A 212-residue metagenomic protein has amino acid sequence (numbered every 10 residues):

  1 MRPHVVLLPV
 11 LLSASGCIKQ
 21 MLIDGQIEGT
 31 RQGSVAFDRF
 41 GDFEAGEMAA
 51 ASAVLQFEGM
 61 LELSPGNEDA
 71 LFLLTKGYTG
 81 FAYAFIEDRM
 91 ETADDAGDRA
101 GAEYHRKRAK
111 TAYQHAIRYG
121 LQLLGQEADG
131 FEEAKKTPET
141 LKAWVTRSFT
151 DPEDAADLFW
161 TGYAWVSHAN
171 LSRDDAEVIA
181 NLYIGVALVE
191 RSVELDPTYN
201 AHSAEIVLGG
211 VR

Functional and structural regions predicted by a protein language model:
V5-A14: Bacterial N-terminal signal peptides
G16-M21: Bacterial signal peptide processing site
I27-G59, L63-S64, G77-R191, S203-R212: Short coil/linker segments at helix-helix boundaries
S64, D196-T198: A structural motif in tetratricopeptide-repeat
